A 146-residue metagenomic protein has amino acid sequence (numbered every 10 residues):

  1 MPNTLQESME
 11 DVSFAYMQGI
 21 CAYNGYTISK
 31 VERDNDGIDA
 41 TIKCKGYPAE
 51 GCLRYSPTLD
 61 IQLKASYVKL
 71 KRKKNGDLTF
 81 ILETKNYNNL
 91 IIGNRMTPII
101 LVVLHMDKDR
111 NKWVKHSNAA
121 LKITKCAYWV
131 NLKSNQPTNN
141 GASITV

Functional and structural regions predicted by a protein language model:
M1-D36, I42-V146: Mixed-charge (Asp/Glu-Lys/Arg
